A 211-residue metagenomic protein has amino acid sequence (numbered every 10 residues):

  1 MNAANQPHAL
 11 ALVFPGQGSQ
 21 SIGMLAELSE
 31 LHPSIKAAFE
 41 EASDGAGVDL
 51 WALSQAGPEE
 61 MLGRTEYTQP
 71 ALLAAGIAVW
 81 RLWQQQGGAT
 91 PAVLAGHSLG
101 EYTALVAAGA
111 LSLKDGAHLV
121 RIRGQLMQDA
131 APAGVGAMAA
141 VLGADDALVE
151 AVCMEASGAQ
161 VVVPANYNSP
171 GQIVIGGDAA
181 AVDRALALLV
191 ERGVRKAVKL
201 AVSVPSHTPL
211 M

Functional and structural regions predicted by a protein language model:
N2-A95, I175: Helix-rich "cap/lid" substructures immediately adjacent to catalytic or cofactor-binding pockets
Q17-S19, A46, T68, A108-M211: Alpha/beta catalytic cores of group-transfer enzymes, especially the acyltransferase/condensing modules of polyketide
L25, V106-A108: Short acidic, glycine/serine/threonine-rich loops at helix termini
A37, A71, S98-L99, L111 (+1 more regions): An amphipathic alpha-helix/helix-turn recognition signal
Q55-L62, T103-A104, K196-L200: A short small-residue
E59-E60, A95-L99, G124, G136-A140: Short, glycine/charge-rich beta-strand/loop segments that flank catalytic centers and engage negatively charged groups
G76, A92-G100, A104, S112: Gly/Ala-rich beta-loop-alpha elbow adjacent to hydrolase catalytic centers
